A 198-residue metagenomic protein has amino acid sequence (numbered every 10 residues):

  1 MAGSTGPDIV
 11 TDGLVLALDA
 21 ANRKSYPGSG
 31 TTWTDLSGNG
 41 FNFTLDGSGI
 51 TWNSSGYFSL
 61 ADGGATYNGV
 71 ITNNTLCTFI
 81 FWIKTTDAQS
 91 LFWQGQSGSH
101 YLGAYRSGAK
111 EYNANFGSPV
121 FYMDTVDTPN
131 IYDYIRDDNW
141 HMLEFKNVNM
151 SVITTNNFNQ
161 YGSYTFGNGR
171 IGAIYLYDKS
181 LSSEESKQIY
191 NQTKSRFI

Functional and structural regions predicted by a protein language model:
M1-G63, S97-G98, A173, K179 (+1 more regions): Extracytoplasmic low-complexity segments
P7-I9, V70-N73: Short secondary-structure boundary/capping segments within folded domains
S37-G64, I71-N73, T78-A88, W93-S163 (+2 more regions): Extracellular glycan-interaction surfaces
